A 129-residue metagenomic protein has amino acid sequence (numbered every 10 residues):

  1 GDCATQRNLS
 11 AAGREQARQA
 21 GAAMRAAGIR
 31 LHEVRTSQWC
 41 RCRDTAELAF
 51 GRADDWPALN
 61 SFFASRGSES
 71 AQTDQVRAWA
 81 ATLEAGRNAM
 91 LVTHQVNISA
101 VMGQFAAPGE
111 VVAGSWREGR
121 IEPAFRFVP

Functional and structural regions predicted by a protein language model:
G1-P57, F62-R66, D74, Q104-E122 (+1 more regions): Active-site-proximal alpha-helix that buttresses catalytic centers in soluble enzyme cores
R30, A85-N88: Loop/turn elements at helix/coil->beta-strand transitions in domains of secreted/extracellular proteins
R35-T36, R87-T93, N97: Beta-strand elements within well-structured catalytic alpha/beta cores of enzymes that handle phosphate/sulfate esters
E69-E84: ...with weaker cross-activation on analogous glycine-rich loops/strands in unrelated enzymes
S99-V101: Short active-site-adjacent structural elements
